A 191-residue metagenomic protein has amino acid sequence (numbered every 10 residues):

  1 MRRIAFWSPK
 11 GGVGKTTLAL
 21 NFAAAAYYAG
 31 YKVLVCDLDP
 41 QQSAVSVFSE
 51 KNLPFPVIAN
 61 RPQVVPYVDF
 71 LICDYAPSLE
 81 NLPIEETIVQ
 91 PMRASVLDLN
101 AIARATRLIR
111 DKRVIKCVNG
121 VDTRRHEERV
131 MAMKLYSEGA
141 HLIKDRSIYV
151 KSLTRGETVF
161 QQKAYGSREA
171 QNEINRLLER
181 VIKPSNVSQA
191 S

Functional and structural regions predicted by a protein language model:
R2-R3, W7-P9, L20-P83, L153-A164: P-loop/Walker-type NTP enzyme "switch/lid" segment
K15: Conserved lysine of the Walker
K32-V33, L71, I88, R113-I115 (+1 more regions): Hydrophobic anchor at the start of a short beta-strand that flanks the dinucleotide cofactor-binding loop
C36, D74, I88-R93, K116-G120: Conserved beta-strand segments of the P-loop GTPase G domain that flank and frequently precede/overlap
E85-R104, D122: Conserved Switch II/interswitch segment of TRAFAC-class P-loop GTPases
R104-S137: Short, glycine-/small-residue-rich phosphate/pyrophosphate-handling segment
D122, M131-F160: Beta-strand-loop-alpha "switch" segments that mediate conformational coupling across diverse proteins
V159-S191: NTP-binding/hydrolysis catalytic cores, primarily Walker-type P-loop NTPases
